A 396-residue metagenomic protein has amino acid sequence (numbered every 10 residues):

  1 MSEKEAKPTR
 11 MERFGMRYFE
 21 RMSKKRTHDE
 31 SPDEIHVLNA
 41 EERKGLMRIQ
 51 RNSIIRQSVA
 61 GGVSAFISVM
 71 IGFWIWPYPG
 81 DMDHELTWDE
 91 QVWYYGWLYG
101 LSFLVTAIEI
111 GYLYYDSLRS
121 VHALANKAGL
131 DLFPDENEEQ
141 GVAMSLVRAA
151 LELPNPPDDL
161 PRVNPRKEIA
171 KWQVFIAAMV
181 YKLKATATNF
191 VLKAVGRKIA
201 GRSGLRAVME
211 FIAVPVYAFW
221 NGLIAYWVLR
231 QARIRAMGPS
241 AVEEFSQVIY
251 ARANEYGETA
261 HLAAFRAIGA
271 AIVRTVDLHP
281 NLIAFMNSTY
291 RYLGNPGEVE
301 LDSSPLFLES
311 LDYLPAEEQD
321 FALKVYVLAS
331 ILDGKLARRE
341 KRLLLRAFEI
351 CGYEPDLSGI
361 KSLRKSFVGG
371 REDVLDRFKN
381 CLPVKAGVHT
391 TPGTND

Functional and structural regions predicted by a protein language model:
S2-E5, R13-D33, A40, R48 (+5 more regions): Small-residue-enriched hydrophobic alpha-helices in membranes
A60-S64, I110-G111: Alpha-helical transmembrane segments of eukaryotic organelle membrane transporters and related multi-pass membrane
E85-L101: Hydrophobic alpha-helical transmembrane segments
W97, E139-Q140, M209-A213: Membrane-interface starts of transmembrane alpha-helices
Y99, F103-A128: Aromatic- and glycine-enriched beta-alpha-beta binding-site module
P134-N155: Membrane-proximal soluble regions of multi-pass membrane proteins
